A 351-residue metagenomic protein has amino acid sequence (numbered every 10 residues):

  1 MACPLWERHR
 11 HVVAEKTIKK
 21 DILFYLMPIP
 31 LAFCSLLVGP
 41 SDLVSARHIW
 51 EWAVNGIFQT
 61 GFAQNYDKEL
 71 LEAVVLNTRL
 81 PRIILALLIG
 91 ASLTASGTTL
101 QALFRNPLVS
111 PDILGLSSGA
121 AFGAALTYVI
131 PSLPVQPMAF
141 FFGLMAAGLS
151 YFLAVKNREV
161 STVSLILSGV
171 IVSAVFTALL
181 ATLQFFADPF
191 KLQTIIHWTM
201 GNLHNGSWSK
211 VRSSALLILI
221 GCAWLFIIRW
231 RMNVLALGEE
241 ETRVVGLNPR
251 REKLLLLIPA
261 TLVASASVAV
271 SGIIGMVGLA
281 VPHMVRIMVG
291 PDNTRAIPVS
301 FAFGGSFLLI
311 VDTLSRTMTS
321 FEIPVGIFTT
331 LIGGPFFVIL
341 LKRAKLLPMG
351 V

Functional and structural regions predicted by a protein language model:
C3-V351: Alpha-helical transmembrane segments in inner-membrane proteins
